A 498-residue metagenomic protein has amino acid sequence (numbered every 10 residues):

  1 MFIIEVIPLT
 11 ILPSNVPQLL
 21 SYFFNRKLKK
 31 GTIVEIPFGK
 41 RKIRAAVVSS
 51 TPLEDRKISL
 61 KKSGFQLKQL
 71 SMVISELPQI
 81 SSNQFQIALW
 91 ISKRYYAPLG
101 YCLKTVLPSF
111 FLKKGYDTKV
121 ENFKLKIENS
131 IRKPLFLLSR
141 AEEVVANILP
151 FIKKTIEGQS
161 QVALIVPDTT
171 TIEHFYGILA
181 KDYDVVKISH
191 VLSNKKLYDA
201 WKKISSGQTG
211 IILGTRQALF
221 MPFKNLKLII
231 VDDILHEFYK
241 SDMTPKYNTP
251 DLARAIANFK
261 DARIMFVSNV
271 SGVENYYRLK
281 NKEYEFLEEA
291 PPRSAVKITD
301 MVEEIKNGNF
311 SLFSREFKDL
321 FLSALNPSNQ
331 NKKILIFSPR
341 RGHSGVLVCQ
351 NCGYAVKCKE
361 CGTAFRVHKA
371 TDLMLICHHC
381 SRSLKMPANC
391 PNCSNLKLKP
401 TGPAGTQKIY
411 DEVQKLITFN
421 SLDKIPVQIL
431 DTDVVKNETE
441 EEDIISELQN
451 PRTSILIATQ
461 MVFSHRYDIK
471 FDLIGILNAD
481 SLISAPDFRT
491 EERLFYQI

Functional and structural regions predicted by a protein language model:
M1-A295, I305-F310, S323, I334 (+2 more regions): Accessory, non-ATPase domains that flank or precede helicase/AAA+ motor cores in DNA-metabolism machines
F38, T215-A218, E447, I455-H465: Conserved helicase core region in the C-terminal RecA-like lobe
D182-S193, K359-E360, R366, F419-D433: Conserved RecA-like helicase motor-core motifs
S193-G207, Q428-T459: Conserved helicase ATPase core of P-loop NTP-dependent helicases/translocases
K240-T244, V348-C349, P486-R489: Short, solvent-exposed loop/turn segments at secondary-structure boundaries
G308-I334, V348, V427, E442-S446: NTP-binding/hydrolysis catalytic cores, primarily Walker-type P-loop NTPases
E316, Q330-L416: Cys/His-rich short segments
I476-Q497: Conserved RecA-like P-loop NTPase helicase motor core
